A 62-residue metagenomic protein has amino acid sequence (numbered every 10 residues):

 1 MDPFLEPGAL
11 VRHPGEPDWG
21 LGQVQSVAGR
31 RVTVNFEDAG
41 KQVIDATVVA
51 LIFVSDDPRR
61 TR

Functional and structural regions predicted by a protein language model:
M1-E16: Short coil-to-beta transition motif at edge beta-strands of beta-rich domains
L5-P7, V27-R30: A short, compositionally biased
P17, E37-A39: Glycine-centered tight beta-turn/hairpin loop motif at sheet-sheet or coil-to-beta transitions
D18, R31: Residue-level detector of flexible, active-site-proximal loop/helix-junction positions within diverse enzyme catalytic
G20-S26: Short beta-strand-centered aromatic/proline hotspots
V32-F36: SH3/SH3-like beta-barrel fold
G40-R62: Intrinsically disordered, low-complexity, charged/polar segments
